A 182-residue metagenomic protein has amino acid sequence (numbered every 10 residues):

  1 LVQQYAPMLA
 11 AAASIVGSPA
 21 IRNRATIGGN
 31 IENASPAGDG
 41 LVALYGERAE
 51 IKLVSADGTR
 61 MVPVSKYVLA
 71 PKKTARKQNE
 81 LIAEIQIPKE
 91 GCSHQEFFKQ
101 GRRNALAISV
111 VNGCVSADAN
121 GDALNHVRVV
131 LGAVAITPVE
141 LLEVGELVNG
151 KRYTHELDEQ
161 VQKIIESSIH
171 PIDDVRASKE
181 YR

Functional and structural regions predicted by a protein language model:
L1-R182: C-terminal structural segment of proteins
